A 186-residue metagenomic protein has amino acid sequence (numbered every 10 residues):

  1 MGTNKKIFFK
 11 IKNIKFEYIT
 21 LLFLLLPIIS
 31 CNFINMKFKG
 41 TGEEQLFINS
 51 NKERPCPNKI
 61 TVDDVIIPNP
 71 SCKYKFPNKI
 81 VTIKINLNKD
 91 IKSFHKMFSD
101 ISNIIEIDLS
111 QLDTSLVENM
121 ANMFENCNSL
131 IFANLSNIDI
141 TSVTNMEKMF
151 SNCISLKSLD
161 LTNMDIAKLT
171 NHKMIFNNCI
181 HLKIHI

Functional and structural regions predicted by a protein language model:
G2-L116, K183-I186: N-terminal capping/linker segments that flank leucine-rich repeat
I28, M149, C153-L156: Intrinsically disordered, low-complexity segments
N69, N119, N145: Residue-level detector of functional hotspots within protein domains
P70-S71, S99, A121, A133 (+1 more regions): A sequence-composition feature that detects small, non-aromatic residues
V81-K89, N103-L116, N128-T144, I154-T170 (+1 more regions): Structural signature of tandem-repeat unit edges
H95-K96, A121-N122, E147-K148, K173-M174: Register-specific detector for alpha-helical tandem repeat solenoids, activating on a conserved position within each
